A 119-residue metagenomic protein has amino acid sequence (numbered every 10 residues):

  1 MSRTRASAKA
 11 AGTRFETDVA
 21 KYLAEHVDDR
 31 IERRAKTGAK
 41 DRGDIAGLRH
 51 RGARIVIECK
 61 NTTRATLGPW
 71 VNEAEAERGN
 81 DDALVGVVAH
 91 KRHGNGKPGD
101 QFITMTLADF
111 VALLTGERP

Functional and structural regions predicted by a protein language model:
M1-P119: Catalytic phosphate/metal-binding cores of nucleic-acid and nucleotide-processing enzymes, i.e., regions that mediate
